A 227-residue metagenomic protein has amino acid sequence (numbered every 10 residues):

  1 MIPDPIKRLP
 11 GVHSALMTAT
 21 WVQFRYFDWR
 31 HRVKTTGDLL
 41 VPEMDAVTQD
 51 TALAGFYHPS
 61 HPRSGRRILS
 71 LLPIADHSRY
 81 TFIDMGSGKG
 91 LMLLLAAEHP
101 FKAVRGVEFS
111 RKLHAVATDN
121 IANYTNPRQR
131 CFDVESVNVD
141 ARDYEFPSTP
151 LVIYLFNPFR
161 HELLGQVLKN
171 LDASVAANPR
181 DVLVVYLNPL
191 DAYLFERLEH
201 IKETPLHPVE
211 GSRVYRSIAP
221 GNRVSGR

Functional and structural regions predicted by a protein language model:
M1-S78: S-adenosyl-L-methionine
R79-G88: Conserved class I S-adenosyl-L-methionine
G90-L94: Glycine-rich SAM-binding Motif I of class I
A103-E108: Conserved SAM-binding motif I beta-strand of class I
S110, N120, N188-L190: Residues in the short beta-alpha loop(s) of Rossmann-like NAD(P)-binding domains
H114-S148: S-adenosyl-L-methionine
S136-A176, R180: Active-site segment flanking the S-adenosylmethionine/decSAM binding pocket in AdoMet-dependent transferases
E162-A219: C-terminal substrate-binding/active-site "lid" region of AdoMet-derived donor-dependent transferases
